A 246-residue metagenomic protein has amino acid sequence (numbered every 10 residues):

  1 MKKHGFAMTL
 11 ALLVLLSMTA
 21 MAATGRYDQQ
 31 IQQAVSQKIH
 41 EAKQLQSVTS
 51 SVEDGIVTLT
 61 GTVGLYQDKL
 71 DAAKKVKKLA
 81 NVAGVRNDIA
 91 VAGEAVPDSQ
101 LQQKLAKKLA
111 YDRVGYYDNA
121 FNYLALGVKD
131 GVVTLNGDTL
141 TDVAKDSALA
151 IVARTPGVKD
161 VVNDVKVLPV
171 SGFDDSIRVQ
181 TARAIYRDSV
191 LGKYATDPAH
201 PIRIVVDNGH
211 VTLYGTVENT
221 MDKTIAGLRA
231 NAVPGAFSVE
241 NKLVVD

Functional and structural regions predicted by a protein language model:
K2-D246: N-terminal targeting leaders
